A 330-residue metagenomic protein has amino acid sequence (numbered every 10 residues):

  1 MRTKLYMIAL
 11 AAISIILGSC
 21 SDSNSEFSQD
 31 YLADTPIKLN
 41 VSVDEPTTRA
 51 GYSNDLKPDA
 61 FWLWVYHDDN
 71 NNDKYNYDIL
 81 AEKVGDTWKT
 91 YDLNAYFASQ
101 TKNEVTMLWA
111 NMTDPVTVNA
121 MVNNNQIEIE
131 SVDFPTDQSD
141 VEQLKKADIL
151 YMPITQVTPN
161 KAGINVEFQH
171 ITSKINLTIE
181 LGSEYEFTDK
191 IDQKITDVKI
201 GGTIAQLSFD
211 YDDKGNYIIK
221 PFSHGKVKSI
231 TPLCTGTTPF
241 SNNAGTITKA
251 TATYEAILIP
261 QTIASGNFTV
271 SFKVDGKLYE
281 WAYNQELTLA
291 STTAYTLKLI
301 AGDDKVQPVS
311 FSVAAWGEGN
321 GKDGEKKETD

Functional and structural regions predicted by a protein language model:
R2-D330: Sec-type signal peptide cleavage vicinity
